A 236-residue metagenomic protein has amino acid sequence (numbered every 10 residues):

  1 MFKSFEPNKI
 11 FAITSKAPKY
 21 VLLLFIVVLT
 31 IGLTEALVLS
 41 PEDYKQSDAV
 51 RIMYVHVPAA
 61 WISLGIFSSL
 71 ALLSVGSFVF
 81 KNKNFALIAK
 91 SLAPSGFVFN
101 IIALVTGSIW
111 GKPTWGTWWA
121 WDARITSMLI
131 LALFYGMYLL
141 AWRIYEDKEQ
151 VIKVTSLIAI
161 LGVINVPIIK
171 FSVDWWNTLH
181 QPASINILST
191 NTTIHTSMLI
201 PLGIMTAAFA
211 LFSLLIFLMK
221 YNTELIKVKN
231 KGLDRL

Functional and structural regions predicted by a protein language model:
M1-L236: Polytopic transmembrane helical bundles with strong interfacial aromatic enrichment
